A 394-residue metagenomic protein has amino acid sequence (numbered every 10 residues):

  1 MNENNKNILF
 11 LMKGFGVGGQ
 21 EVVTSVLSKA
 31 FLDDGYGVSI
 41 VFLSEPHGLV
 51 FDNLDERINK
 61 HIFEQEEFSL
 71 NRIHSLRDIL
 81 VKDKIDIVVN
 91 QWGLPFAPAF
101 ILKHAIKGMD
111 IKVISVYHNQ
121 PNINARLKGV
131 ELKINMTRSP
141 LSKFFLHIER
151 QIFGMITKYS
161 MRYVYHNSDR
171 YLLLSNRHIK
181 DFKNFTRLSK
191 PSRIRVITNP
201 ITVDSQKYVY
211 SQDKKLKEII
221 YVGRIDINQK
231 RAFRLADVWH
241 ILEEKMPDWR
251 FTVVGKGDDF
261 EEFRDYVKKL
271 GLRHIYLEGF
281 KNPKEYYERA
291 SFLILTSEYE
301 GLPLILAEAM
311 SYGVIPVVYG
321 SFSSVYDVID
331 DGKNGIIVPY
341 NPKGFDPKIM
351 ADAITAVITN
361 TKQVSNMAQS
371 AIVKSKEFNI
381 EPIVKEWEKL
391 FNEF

Functional and structural regions predicted by a protein language model:
F10-G18, T24, A30-S69, H178-D181 (+3 more regions): N-terminal strand-loop element at the rim of the active site of nucleotide-sugar-dependent glycosyltransferases
E21-V26, K217, D226-I241, D258-E261: A conserved mid-protein helix/loop that constitutes part of the nucleotide-sugar donor-binding site
N59, E261-F280: Nucleotide-activated donor-binding/catalytic signature segment of Leloir-type glycosyltransferases, i.e., the conserved
N90-A97, Y117-Q120: Short His-centered aromatic/hydrophobic patch
Q151-R193: A short, active-site helix/loop in glycosyltransferases that binds the activated sugar's phosphate group
E298: Aromatic "clamp/platform" in nucleotide-sugar-dependent glycosyltransferases that forms part of the donor/acceptor
I315-Y319, S324: Short hydrophobic beta-strand element within catalytic cores of glycosyltransferases and related nucleotide-activated
Y326-T355, K362: Change "using UDP/GDP/dTDP sugars" to "using nucleotide sugars
